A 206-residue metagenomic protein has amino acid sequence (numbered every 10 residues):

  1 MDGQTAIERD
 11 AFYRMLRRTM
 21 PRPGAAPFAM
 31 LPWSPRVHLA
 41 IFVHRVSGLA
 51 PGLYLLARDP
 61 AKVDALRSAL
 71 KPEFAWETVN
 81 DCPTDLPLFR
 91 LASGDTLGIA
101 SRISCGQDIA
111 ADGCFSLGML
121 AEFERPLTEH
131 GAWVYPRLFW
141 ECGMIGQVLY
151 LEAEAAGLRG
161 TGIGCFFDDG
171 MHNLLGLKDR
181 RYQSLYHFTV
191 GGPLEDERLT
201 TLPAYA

Functional and structural regions predicted by a protein language model:
M1-A206: Acidic, surface-exposed loops and disordered segments
